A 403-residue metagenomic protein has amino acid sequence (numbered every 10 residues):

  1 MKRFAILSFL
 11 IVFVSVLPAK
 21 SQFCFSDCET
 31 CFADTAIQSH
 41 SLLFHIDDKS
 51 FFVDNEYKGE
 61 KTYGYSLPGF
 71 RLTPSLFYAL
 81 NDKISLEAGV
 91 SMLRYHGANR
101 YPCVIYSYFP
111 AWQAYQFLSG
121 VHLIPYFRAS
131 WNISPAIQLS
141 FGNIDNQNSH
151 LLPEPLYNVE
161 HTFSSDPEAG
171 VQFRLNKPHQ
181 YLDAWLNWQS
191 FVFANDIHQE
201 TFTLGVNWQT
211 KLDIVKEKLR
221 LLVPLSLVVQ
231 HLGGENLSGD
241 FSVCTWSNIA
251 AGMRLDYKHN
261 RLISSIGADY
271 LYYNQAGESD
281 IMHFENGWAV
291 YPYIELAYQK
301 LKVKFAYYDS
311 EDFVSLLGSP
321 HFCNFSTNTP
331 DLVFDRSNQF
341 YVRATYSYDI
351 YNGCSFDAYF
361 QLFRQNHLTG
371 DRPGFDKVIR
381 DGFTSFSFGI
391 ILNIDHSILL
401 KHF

Functional and structural regions predicted by a protein language model:
M1-C31, F173, G382-F403: Bacterial Sec-dependent N-terminal signal peptides
R3, D47-K49, G69, Y126 (+4 more regions): Exposed, low-structure sequence patches enriched in small/polar residues
T30-E56, L86: Transmembrane beta-strand segments of Gram-negative outer membrane beta-barrel proteins
D47-R71, Y101-C103, Y115: Surface-exposed strand-loop-strand hairpins of Gram-negative outer-membrane beta-barrel proteins
Y57-K61, P102-Y115, E154-L156, C323-N328 (+1 more regions): Flexible, solvent-exposed loop segments that connect beta-strands
S75-R94, R174-W185, G267-D269: Surface-exposed extracellular loop regions of Gram-negative outer-membrane beta-barrel proteins
K83-I133, E154-P155: Surface-exposed loop and membrane-interface regions of Gram-negative outer-membrane beta-barrel proteins
Q138-Q209: Surface-exposed coil loops of outer-membrane beta-barrel proteins
